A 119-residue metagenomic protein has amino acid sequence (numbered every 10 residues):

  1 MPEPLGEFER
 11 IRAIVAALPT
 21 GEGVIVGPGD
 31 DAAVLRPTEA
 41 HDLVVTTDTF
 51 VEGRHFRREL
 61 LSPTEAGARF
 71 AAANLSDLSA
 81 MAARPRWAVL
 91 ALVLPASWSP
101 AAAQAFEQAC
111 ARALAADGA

Functional and structural regions predicted by a protein language model:
M1-S62, M81, L90, R112-G118: Extreme N-terminal cap/leader segments of soluble proteins
L61-A119: A glycine-rich phosphate/pyrophosphate-binding beta-strand-loop-alpha-helix module
